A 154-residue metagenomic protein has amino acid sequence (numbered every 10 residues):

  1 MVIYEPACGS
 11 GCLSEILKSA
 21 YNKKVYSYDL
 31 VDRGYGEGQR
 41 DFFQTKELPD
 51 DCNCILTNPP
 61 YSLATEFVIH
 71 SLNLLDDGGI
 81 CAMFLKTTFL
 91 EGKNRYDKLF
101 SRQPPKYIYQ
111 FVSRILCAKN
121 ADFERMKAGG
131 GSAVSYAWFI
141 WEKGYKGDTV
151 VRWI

Functional and structural regions predicted by a protein language model:
M1-I154: Class I S-adenosyl-L-methionine-dependent methyltransferase catalytic core
